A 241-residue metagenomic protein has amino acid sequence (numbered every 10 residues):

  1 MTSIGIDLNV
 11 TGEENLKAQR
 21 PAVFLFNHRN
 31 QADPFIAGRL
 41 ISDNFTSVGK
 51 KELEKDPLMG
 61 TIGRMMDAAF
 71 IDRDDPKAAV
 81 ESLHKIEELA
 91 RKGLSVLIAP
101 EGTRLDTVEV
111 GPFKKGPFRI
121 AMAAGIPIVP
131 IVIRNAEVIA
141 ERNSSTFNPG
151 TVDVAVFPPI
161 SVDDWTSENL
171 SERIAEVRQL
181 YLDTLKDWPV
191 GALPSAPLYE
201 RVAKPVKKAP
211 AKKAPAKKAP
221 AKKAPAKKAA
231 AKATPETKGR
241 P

Functional and structural regions predicted by a protein language model:
M1-G5, A18-P76: Catalytic core of membrane glycerolipid acyltransferases/transacylases, capturing the structured, soluble-facing
S3-T11, A79-V80, A136-I139: Short gly/ser/thr-rich secondary-structure transition/capping motifs
L8, F45, V154: A broad, low-specificity signal marking well-ordered, structured residues that form hydrophobic/aromatic
G12, F26-H28, G49-K50, A99-E101 (+1 more regions): A secondary-structure boundary/capping signal
E13-K17: Glycine-rich helix-loop-beta junction characteristic of Rossmann-like nucleotide cofactor-binding loops
V80-K213, K217-K218, K222-K223, K227-P241: Non-catalytic C-terminal accessory region of glycerolipid acyltransferases and related lyso-lipid remodeling enzymes
